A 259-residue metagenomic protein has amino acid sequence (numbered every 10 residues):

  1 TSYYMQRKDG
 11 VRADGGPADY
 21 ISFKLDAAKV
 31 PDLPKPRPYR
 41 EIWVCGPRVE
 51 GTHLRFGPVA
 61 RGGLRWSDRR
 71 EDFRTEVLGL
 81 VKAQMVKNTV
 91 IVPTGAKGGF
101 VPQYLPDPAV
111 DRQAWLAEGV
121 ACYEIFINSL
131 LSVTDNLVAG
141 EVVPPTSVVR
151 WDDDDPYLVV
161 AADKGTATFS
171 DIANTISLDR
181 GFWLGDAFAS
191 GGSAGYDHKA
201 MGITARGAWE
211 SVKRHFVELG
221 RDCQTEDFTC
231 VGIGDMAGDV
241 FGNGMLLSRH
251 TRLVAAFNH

Functional and structural regions predicted by a protein language model:
T1-A161, S170-T175, D186-D197: Extended, well-ordered protein cores
P108-A109, G119-V120, E124, L131-D155 (+1 more regions): Non-transmembrane, aqueous-exposed alpha-helical and coiled segments at domain scale
